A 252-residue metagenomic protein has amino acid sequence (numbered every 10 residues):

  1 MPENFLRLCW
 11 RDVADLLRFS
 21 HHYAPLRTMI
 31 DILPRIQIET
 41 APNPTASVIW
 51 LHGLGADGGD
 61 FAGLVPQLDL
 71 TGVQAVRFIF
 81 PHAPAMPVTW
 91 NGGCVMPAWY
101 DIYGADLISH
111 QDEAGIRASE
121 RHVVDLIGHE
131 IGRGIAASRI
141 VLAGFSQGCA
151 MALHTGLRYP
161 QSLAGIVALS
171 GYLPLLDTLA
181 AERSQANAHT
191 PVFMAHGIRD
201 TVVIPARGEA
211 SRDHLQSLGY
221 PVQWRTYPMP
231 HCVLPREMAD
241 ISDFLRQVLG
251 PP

Functional and structural regions predicted by a protein language model:
L6, W10-V48, G59, A210-D213 (+2 more regions): A domain-start/cap signature at the N-terminus of enzymes
T28-V141: Serine-hydrolase catalytic machinery in alpha/beta-hydrolase-like enzymes
L51-G53, S170, H196: The conserved beta1-alpha1 loop
S138-Q185: Primarily recognizes the serine-hydrolase "nucleophile elbow" in alpha/beta-hydrolase and SGNH/GDSL folds
N187-V192, L218-Y220: Short, proline-enriched alpha-helix->beta-strand connector loops that line the catalytic pocket of alpha/beta-hydrolase
M194-H196, D200: Short beta-strand/loop motif that positions the catalytic acidic residue of the alpha/beta-hydrolase fold
V202-R207: Conserved alpha/beta-hydrolase "acid-adjacent" motif
E209-P252: C-terminal catalytic histidine-bearing segment of alpha/beta-hydrolase fold enzymes
